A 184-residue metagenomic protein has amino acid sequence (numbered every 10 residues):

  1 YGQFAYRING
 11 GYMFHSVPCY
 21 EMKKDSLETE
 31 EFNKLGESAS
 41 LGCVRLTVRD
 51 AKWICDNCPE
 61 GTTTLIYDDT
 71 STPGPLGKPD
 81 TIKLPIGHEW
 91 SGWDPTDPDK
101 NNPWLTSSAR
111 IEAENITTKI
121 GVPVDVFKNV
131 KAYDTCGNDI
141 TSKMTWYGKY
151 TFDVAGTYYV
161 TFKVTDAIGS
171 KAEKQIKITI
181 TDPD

Functional and structural regions predicted by a protein language model:
Y1-S107: Exported/periplasmic cell-wall-interacting domains
N57, T117, T151-F152: Residue-level "contact hotspot" at macromolecular interaction interfaces
T63, N115, E173-K177: Well-ordered beta-strand positions in beta-sheet-rich domains
T106-N138: Solvent-exposed, low-complexity, repeat-rich "mucin-like" stalks and linkers
N138-I180: Serine/threonine-rich, repeat-prone extracellular segments and beta-strand-based repeat modules of secreted/surface
P183-D184: Low-complexity, Pro/Ser/Thr- and charge-rich linker/hinge segments at domain boundaries
